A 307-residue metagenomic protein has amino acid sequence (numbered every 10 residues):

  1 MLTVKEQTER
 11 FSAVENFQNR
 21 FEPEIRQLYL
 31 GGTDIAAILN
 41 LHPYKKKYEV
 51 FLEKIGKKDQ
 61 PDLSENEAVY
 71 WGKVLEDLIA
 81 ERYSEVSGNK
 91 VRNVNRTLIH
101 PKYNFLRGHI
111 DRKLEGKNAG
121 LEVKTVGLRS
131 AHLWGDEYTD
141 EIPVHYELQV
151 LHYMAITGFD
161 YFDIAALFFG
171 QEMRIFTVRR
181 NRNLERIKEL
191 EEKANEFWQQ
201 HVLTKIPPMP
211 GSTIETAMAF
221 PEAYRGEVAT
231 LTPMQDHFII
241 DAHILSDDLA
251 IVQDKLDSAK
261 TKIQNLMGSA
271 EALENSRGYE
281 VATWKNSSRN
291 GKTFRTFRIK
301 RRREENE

Functional and structural regions predicted by a protein language model:
M1-E307: Accessory terminal regions of nucleic-acid processing enzymes
